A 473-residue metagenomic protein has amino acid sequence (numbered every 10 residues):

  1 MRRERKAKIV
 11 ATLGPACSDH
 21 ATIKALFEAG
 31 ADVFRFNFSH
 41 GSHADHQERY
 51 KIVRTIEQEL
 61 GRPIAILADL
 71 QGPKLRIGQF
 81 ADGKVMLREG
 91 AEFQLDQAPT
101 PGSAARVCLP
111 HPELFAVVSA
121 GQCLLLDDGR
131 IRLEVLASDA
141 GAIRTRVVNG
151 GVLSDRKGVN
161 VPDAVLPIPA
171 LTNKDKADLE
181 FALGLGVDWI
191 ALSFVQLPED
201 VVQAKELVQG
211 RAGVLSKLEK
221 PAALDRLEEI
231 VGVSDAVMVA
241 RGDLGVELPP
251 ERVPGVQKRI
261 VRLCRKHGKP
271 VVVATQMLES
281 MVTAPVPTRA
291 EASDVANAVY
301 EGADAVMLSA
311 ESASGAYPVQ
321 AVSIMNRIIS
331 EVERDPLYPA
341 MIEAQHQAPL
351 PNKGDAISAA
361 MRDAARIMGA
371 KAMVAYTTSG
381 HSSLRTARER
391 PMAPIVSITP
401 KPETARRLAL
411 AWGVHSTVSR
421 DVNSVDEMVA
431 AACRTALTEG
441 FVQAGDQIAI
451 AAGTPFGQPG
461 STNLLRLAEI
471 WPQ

Functional and structural regions predicted by a protein language model:
M1-Q473: Non-catalytic helical/linker scaffolds that mediate oligomerization, partner binding, and domain coupling around large
